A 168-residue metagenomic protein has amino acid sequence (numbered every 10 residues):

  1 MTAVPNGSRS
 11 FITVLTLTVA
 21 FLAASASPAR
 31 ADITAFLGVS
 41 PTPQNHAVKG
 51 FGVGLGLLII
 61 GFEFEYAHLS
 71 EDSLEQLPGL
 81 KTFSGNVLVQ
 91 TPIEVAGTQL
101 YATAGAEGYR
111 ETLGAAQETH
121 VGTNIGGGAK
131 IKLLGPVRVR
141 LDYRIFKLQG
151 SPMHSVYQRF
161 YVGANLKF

Functional and structural regions predicted by a protein language model:
M1-D32: Cleavable N-terminal export/targeting peptides
R30-V39, L100-A104: Transmembrane beta-strand segments of Gram-negative outer membrane beta-barrel proteins
T34-F36, Y109-E111, K147: Extracytoplasmic loops and strand-loop junctions of Gram-negative outer membrane beta-barrel proteins
V39-K49, D72-G79, L113-E118, Q149-Y157: Solvent-exposed loop/turn segments connecting transmembrane beta-strands in outer-membrane beta-barrel proteins
S40, A67, F146: Active-site beta-loop-alpha junctions enriched in small/polar residues
G54-N124, I131-G135, V139, F160-F168: Gram-negative (and chloroplast) outer-membrane scaffold detector with strong preference for beta-barrel transmembrane
